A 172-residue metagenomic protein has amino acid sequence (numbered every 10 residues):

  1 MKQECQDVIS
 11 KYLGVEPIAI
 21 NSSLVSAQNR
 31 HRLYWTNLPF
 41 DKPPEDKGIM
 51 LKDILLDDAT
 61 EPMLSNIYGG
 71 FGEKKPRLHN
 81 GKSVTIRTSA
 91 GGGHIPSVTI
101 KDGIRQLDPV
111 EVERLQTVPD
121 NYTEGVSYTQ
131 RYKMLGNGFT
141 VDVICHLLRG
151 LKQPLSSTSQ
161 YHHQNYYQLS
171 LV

Functional and structural regions predicted by a protein language model:
M1-G93, S97-Q106, E111, S170: Class I S-adenosyl-L-methionine
Y12, H146-P154: C-terminal alpha-helix
F40-P44, K152-H162: Short, charged low-complexity linker/loop segments at the C-terminal edge of domains
T88, P109-E124: Glycine-rich, acidic and aromatic/proline-enriched surface loops and short helix-turn segments that act as binding
Q116, Y128-Y132, I144-C145, R149: Catalytic phosphate/metal-binding cores of nucleic-acid and nucleotide-processing enzymes, i.e., regions that mediate
T140: A helicase ATPase "motif cassette" and its flanking acidic/Ser/Thr-rich regulatory loops
Y161-V172: Acidic, low-complexity intrinsically disordered tails
